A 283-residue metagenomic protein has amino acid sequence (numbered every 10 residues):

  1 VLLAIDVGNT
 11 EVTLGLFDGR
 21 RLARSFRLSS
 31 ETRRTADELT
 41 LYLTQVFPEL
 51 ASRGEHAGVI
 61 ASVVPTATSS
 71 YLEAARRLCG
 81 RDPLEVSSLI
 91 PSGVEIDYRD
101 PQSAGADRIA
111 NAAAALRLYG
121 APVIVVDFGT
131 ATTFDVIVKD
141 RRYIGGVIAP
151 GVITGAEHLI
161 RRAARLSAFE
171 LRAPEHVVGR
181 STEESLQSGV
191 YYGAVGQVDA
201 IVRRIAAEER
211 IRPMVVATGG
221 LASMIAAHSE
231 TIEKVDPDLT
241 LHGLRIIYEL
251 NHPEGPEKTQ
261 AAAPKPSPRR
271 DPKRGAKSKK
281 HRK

Functional and structural regions predicted by a protein language model:
V1-A23, A115, A121-Y143, L159 (+1 more regions): Gly/Thr-rich phosphate-binding beta-strand-loop-beta motif of the actin/hexokinase/Hsp70
V1-A4, R34, E157-K283: ATP-binding/phosphotransfer module of carbohydrate and carboxylate kinases, centering on a glycine-rich
V1-P91, S267: N-terminal glycine/serine-rich phosphate-binding loop of ATP-dependent small-molecule kinases, especially carbohydrate
R27-R34, S88-I90, I148-T154, D238-I247: Short, acidic/turn-prone active-site loops that include or flank metal/cofactor- and phosphate-binding residues
E49-A104, D140-G146, G151-V152, R180-Y191 (+3 more regions): Short beta-strand-loop/turn "lid" adjacent to the catalytic site in phosphate-handling enzymes
L50-R53, L118-G120, E208-I211: Glycine-rich phosphate-binding loop signature in dinucleotide/nucleotide-binding domains
G93-V123, R245-H252: Conserved phosphate-binding catalytic cores of ATP/NTP-utilizing and phosphoryl-transfer enzymes
P122-V126, Y143-I144, G155, R165-A173: Short, structured loop/turn "capping" segments at alpha-beta junctions
